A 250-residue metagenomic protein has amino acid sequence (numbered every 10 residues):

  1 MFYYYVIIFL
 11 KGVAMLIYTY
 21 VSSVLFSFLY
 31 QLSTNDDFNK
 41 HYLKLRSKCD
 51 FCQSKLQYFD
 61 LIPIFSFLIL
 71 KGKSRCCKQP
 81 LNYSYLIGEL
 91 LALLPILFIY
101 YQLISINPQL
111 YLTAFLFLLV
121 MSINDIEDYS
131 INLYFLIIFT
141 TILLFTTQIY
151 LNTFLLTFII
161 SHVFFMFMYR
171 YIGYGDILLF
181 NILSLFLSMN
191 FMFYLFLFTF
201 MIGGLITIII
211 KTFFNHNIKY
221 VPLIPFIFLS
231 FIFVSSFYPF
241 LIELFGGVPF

Functional and structural regions predicted by a protein language model:
M1-F250: A membrane-topology feature that recognizes alpha-helical transmembrane segments and their immediate juxtamembrane
